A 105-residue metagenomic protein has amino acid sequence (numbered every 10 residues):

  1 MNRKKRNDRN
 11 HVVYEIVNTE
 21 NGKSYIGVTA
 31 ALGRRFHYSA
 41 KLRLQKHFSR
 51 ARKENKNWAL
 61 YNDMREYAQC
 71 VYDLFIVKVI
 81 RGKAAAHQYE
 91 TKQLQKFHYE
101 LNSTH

Functional and structural regions predicted by a protein language model:
M1-H105: Structure-specific nucleic-acid interaction/processing domains
